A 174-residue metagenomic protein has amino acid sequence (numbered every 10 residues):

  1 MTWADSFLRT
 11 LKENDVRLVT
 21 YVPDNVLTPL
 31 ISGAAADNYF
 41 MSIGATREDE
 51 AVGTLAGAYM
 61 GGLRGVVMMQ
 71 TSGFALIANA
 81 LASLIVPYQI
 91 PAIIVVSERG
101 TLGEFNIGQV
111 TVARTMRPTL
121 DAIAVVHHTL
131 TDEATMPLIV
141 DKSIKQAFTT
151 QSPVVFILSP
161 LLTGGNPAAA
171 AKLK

Functional and structural regions predicted by a protein language model:
M1-K174: Thiamine diphosphate
